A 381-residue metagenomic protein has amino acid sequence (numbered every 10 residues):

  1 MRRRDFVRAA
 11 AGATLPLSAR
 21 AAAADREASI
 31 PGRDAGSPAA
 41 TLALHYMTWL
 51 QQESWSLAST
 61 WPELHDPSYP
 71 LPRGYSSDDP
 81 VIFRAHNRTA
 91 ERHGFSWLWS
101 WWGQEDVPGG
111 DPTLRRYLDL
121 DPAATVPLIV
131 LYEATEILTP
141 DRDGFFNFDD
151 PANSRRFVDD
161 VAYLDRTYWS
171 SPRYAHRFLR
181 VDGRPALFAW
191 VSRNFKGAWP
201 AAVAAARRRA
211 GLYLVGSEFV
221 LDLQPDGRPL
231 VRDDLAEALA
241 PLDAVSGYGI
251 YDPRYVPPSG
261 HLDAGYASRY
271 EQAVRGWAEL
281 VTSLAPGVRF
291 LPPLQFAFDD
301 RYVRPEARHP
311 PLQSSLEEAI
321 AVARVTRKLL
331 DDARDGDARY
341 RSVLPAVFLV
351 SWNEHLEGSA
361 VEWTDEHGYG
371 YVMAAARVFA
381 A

Functional and structural regions predicted by a protein language model:
M1-R2: N-terminal secretory signal peptides
D5-A24: N-terminal export signals
E27-A381: Glycan-processing catalytic domains of CAZymes
